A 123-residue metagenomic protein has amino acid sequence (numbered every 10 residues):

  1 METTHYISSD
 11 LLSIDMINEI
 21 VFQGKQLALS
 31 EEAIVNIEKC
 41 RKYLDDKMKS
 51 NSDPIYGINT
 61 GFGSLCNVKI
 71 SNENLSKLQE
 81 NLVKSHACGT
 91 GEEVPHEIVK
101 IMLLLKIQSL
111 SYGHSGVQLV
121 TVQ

Functional and structural regions predicted by a protein language model:
M1-Q123: Conserved, well-structured ligand/cofactor-binding cores
